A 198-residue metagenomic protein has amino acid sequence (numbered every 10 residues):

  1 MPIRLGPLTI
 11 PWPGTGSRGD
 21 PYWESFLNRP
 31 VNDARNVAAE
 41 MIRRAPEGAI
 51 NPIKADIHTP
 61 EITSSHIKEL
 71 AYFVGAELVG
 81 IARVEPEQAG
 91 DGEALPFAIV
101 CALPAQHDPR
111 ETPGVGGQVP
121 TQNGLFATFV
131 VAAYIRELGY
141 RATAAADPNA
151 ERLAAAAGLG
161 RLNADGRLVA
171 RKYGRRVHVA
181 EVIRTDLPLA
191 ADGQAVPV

Functional and structural regions predicted by a protein language model:
M1-R83, G90-L95: Iron-sulfur (Fe-S) cluster-binding modules
E77-V198: Catalytic cores of enzyme domains
